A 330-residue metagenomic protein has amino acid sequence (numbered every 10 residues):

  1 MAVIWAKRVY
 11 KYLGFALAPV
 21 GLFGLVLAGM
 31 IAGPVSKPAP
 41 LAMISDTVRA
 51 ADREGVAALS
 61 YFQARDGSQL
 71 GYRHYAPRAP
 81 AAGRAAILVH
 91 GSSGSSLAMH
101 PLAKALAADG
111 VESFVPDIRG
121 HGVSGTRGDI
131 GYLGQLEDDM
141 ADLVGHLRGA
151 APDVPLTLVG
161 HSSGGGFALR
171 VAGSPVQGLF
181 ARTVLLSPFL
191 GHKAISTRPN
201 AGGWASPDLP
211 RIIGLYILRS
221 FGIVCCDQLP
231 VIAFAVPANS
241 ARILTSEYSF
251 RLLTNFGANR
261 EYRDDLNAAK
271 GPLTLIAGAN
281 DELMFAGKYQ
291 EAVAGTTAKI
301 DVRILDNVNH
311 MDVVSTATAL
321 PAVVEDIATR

Functional and structural regions predicted by a protein language model:
V3-A64, Q69-R73: An N-terminal hydrophobic leader/cap segment in hydrolases
S92-K104, G287: The serine-hydrolase catalytic nucleophile loop
S93-S96, H121-P155: Catalytic nucleophile-loop/oxyanion-hole region of alpha/beta-hydrolase and closely related hydrolase-like folds
L106-G125: Conserved alpha/beta-hydrolase
V184-A194: Active-site nucleophile loop of the alpha/beta-hydrolase fold
A269, L275-A277: Short beta-strand/loop motif that positions the catalytic acidic residue of the alpha/beta-hydrolase fold
A279-M284, M311: Acidic catalytic loop of the alpha/beta-hydrolase fold
V308-A317: Catalytic histidine-centered segment of alpha/beta-hydrolase-like enzymes
